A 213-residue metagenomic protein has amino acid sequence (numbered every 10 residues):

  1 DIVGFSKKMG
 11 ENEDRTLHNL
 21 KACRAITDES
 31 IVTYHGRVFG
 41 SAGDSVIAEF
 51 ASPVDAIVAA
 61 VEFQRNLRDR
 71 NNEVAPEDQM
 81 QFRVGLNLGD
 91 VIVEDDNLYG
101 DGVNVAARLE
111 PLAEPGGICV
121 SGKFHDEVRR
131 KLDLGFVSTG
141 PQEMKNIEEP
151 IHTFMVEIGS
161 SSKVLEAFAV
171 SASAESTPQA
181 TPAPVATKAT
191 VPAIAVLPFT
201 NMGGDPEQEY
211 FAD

Functional and structural regions predicted by a protein language model:
D1-N66, G204-D205: Catalytic NTP-binding/metal-coordinating core of nucleotidyl cyclase/transferase enzymes
G4-F5, G89-I92, F199-G204: A short, flexible beta-alpha/helix-coil linker loop
M9-N12, D96-L98, P206-F211: Short, solvent-exposed loop/turn segments at secondary-structure boundaries
T16, L20, Y99-G102, A212: Short, conserved glycine- and acidic-residue-centered signature motifs in active-site or ligand-binding loops
A25-D28, I47-E157: Catalytic beta-strand-to-alpha-helix segment of the class III nucleotidyl cyclase homology domain
G40, P76-D78, T187-T190: Short, flexible hinge/linker loops that cap or flank conserved catalytic cores
I158-I194: Intrinsically disordered or compositionally simple regulatory linkers and C-terminal tails in signal-transduction
T181-D213: An acidic helix/loop motif centered on a single conserved Asp/Glu that marks catalytic or ligand-interacting sites
